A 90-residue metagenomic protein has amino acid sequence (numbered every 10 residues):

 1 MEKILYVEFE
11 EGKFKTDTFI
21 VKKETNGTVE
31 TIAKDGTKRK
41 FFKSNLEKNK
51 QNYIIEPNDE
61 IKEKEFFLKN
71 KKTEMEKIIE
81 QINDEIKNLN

Functional and structural regions predicted by a protein language model:
M1, K23-G27: Short, solvent-exposed coil/turn segments at beta-strand boundaries
M1-K13: Short coil-to-beta transition motif at edge beta-strands of beta-rich domains
E2-I4, F19, E60-E63: Generic hydrophobic/packing signal
E8-E10, T18, K43: Generic structural signal for short, flexible, solvent-exposed coil/loop and linker residues
K15-K23: Short beta-strand-centered aromatic/proline hotspots
V29-K34: SH3/SH3-like beta-barrel fold
D35-D84: Intrinsically disordered, low-complexity, charged/polar segments
